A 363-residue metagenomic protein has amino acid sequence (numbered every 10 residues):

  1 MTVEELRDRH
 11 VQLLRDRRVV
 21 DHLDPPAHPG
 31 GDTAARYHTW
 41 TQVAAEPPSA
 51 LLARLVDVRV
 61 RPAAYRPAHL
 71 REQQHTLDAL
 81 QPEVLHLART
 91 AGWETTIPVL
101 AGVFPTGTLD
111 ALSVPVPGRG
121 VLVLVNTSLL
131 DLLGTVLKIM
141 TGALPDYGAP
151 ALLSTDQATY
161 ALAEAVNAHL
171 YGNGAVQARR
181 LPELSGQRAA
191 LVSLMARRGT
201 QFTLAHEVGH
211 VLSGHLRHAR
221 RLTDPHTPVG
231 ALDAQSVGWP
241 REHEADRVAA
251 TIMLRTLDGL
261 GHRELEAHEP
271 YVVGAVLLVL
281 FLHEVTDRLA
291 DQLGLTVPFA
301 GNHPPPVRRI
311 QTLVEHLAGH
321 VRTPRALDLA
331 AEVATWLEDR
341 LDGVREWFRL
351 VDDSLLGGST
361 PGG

Functional and structural regions predicted by a protein language model:
M1-G199, S213, T323-G363: Hydrophobic or amphipathic, alpha-helical segments that drive membrane association/targeting
T2, L13, R18, G238 (+1 more regions): Long, well-structured alpha-helical subdomains associated with metal-dependent extracellular/ecto-lumenal hydrolases
A79-H86, E244, V248, I252: Amphipathic alpha-helical segments that form well-ordered structural scaffolds and often line/cohere around active
V125, H206, A245, P305: Divalent metal-coordination and catalytic microenvironments
A189-F202, E266-V276: Alpha-helical scaffolds flanking conserved acidic
M195, G199, T203, S236 (+1 more regions): Short, well-structured alpha-helical interface segments that form or flank functional binding sites
R198-T200, A205-T223, T251-L257: Catalytic Zn2+-binding segment of zinc metalloproteases
S213-H243: Post-HEXXH active-site segment of zinc metalloproteases
